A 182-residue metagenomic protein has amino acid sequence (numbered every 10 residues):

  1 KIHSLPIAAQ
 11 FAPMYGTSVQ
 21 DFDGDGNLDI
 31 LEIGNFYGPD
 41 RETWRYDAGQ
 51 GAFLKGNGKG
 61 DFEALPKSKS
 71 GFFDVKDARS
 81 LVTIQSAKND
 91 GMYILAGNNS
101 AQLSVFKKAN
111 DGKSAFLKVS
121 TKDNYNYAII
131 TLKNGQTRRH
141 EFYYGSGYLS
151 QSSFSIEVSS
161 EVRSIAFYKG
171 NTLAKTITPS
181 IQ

Functional and structural regions predicted by a protein language model:
K1-P13, I33-Q182: Gly/Ser/Thr/Pro-enriched helix-cap/hinge segments flanking short amphipathic alpha-helices
S18-Q20, I84-Q85: Surface-exposed loop and edge beta-strand positions of immunoglobulin-like domains
V19, D23-L31, D90-G91: Calcium-binding loop positions in Ca2+-binding modules
